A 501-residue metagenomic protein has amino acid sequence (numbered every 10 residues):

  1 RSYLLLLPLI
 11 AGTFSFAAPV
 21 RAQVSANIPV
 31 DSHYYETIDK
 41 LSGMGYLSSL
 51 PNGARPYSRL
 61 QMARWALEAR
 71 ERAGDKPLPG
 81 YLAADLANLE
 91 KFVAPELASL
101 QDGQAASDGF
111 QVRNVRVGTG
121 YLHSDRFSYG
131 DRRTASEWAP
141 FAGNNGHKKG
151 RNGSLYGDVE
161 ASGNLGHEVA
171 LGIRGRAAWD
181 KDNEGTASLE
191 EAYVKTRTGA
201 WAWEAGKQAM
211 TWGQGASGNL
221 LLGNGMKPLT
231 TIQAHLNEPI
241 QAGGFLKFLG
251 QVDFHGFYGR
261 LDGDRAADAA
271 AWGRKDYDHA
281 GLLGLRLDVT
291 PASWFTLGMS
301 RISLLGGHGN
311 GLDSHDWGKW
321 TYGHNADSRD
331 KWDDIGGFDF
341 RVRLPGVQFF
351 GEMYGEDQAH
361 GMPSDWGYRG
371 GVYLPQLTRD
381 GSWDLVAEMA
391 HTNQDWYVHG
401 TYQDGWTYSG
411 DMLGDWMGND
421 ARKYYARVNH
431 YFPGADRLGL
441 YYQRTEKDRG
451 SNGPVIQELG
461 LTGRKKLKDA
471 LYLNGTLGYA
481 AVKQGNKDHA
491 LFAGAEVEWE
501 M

Functional and structural regions predicted by a protein language model:
R1-L6: Bacterial N-terminal signal peptides that target proteins for export
A11-P19: C-terminal segment of classical bacterial N-terminal signal peptides
V20-N144: N-terminal periplasmic/intermembrane-space "pro-region" immediately following the signal or transit peptide
P51-G53, D75-A84, S99-R113, G163-L171 (+7 more regions): Short loop/turn motifs that connect adjacent beta-strands in outer-membrane beta-barrel proteins
W65, N224-L229: Hydrophobic or amphipathic alpha-helical targeting/insertion segments
K148, E160, E238, M412-M417: Extracellular/periplasm-exposed beta-strand and loop segments of Gram-negative cell-envelope proteins, dominated by
K148-G153, L165-T198, W212-N224, G361-M362: Surface-exposed loop and membrane-interface regions of Gram-negative outer-membrane beta-barrel proteins
E168, T231-G410, G418-Y431, L438-L461 (+3 more regions): Signature for the C-terminal beta-barrel architecture of outer-membrane proteins
